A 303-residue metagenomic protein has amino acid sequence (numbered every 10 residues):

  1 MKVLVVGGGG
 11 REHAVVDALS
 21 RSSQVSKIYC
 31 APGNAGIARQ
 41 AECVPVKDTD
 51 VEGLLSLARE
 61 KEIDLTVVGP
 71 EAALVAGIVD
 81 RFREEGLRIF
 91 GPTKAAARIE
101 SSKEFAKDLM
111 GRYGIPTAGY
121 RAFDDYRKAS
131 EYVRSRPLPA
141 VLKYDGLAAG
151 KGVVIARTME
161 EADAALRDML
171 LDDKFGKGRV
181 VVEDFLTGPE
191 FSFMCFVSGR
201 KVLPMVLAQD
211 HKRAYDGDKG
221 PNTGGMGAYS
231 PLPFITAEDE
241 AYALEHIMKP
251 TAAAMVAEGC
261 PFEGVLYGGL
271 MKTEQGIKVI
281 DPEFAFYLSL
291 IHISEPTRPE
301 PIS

Functional and structural regions predicted by a protein language model:
M1-K94: ATP-binding N-terminal substructure of ATP-dependent carboxylate-amine bond-forming enzymes
V5, C30-A31, V67-V68, I89-P92 (+6 more regions): General beta-strand structural signal in soluble alpha/beta enzymes
A38-Q40, G53-L55, R98-E104, Y215-G217: Short, charged, surface-exposed secondary-structure boundary motifs
C43-T49, R121-D125, A156: Short acidic-hydrophobic, aromatic-tinged amphipathic segments that line or gate anion-handling sites
P92-G152: A conserved helix-loop-beta module that forms one wall/lid of the active-site cleft in ATP-utilizing catalytic domains
I155-S289: Internal nucleotide-binding/catalytic subdomain
I291-S303: Single conserved hydrophobic/aromatic residue that forms the stacking wall/gate of nucleotide- or nucleobase-binding
